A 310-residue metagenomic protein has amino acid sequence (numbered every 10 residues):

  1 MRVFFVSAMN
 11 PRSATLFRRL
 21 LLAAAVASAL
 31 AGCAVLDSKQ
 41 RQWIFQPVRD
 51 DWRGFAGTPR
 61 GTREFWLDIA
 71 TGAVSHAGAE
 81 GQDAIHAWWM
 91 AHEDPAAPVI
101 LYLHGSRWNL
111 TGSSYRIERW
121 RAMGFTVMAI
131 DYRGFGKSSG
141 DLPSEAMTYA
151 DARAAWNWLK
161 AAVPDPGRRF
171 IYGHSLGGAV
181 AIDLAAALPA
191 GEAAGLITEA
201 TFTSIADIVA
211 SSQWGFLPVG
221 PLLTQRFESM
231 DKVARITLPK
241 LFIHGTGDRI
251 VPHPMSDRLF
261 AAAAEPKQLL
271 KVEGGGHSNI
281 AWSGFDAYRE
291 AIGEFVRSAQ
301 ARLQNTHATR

Functional and structural regions predicted by a protein language model:
A31-H76: An N-terminal hydrophobic leader/cap segment in hydrolases
G78-W158, A162: Membrane-embedded segments
R116, S229, L238, P252-A261: Short alpha-helix in the alpha/beta-hydrolase fold that links the catalytic acid
W158-A162, G167-G215, T224, R235: Primarily recognizes the serine-hydrolase "nucleophile elbow" in alpha/beta-hydrolase and SGNH/GDSL folds
R235-T237, F242-H244, D248: Short beta-strand/loop motif that positions the catalytic acidic residue of the alpha/beta-hydrolase fold
T246-V251, S278-N279: Acidic catalytic loop of the alpha/beta-hydrolase fold
D257-S278: Catalytic histidine neighborhood in serine/cysteine hydrolases with alpha/beta-hydrolase-type architecture
A281-E294: Post-His helix in hydrolase/transferase enzymes
